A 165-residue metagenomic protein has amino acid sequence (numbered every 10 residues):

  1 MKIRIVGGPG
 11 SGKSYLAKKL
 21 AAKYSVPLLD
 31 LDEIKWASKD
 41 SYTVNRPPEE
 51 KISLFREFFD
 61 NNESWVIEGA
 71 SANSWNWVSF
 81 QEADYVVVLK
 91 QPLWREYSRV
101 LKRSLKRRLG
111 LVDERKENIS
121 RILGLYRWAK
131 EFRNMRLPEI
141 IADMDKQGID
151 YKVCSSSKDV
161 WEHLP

Functional and structural regions predicted by a protein language model:
I5: Hydrophobic anchor at the beta1->P-loop junction of P-loop NTPases
P9: The conserved Walker
K13: Conserved lysine of the Walker
K18, A22-E63: Conserved substrate/cofactor phosphate-moiety recognition/catalytic segment in nucleotide-dependent phosphotransferases
Y24, E82-A83, Q147: Short, structured coil segments at secondary-structure junctions
K51-W94: Glycine-rich phosphate-binding loop used to anchor ATP phosphates in small-molecule kinases, encompassing both
Q91-R136: A glycine- and Lys/Arg-enriched "phosphate-lid" helix/loop adjacent to the NTP-binding pocket of small-molecule kinases
W128-P165: NTP-dependent small-molecule kinase module
